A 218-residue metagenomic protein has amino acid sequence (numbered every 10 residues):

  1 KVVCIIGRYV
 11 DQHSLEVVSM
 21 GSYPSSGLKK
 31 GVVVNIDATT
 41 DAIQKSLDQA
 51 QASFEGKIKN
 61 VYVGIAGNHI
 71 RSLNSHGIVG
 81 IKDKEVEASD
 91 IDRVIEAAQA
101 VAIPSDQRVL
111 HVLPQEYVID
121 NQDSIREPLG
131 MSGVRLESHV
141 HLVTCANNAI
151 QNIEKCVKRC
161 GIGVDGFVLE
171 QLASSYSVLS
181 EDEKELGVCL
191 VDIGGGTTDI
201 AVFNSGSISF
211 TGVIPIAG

Functional and structural regions predicted by a protein language model:
K1, S174, G196: Conserved A3 ("GATE") glycine/threonine-rich loop of ANL adenylate-forming enzymes
V2-G7, T198-V202: Short beta-strand scaffold segments in enzyme catalytic cores
I5-L190, S207-T211: Nucleotide/phosphate-binding catalytic cleft detector across ATP-hydrolyzing and phosphate-transferring enzymes
L186-G218: Glycine-rich phosphate-binding loop of actin/hexokinase-like ATP-binding domains
